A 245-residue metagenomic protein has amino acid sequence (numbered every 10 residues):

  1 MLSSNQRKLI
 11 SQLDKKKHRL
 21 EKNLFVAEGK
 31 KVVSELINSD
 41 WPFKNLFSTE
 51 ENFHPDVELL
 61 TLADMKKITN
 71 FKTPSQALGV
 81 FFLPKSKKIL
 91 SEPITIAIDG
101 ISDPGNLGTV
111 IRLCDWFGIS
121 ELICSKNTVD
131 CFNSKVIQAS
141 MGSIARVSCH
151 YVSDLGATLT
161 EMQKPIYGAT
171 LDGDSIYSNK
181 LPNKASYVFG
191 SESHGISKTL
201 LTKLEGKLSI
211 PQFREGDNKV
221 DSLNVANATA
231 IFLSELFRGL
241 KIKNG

Functional and structural regions predicted by a protein language model:
M1, A27, E58-T61, R146-L155 (+1 more regions): Short acidic-hydrophobic, aromatic-tinged amphipathic segments that line or gate anion-handling sites
M1-T49, T128-D130: Boundary-proximal intrinsically disordered activation/regulatory segments immediately upstream of a helical core
G29, S102-V110, V220-A228: Amphipathic alpha-helical repeat scaffolds
N38, K88-D172: RNA substrate-binding interface of SAM-dependent RNA methyltransferases
H54-K66, P93, P165, K180-S186 (+1 more regions): Active-site regions of enzymes building and remodeling cell-envelope glycoconjugates
E58-F82: Glycine/small-residue-rich loop that forms an oxyanion/phosphate-binding "nest" at active or ligand-binding sites
G79, D115-F117, C131-A145, T202-G245: Structured adenosyl-cofactor binding patch, chiefly the S-adenosyl-L-methionine
G168-K219: Active-site/ligand-binding-proximal alpha/beta "capping" segment
